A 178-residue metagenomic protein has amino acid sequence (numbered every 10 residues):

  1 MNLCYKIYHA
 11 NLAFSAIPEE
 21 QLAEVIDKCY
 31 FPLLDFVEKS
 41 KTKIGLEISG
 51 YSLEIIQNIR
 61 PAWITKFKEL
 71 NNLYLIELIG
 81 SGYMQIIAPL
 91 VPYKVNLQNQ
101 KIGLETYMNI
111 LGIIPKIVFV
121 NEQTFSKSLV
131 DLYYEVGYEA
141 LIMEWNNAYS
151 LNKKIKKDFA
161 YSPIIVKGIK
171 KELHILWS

Functional and structural regions predicted by a protein language model:
M1-K116, Q123-W177: Catalytic alpha-helical scaffold of carbohydrate-active enzymes acting on polysaccharides/glycoconjugates
